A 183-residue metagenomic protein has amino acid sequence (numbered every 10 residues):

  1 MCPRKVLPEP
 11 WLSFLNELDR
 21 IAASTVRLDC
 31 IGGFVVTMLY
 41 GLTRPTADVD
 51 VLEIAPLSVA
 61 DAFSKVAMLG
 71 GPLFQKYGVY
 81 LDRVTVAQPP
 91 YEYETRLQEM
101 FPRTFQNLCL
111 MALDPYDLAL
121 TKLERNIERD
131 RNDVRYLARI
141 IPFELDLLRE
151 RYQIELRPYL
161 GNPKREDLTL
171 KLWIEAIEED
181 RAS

Functional and structural regions predicted by a protein language model:
M1-S183: Compositionally biased terminal segments of proteins
